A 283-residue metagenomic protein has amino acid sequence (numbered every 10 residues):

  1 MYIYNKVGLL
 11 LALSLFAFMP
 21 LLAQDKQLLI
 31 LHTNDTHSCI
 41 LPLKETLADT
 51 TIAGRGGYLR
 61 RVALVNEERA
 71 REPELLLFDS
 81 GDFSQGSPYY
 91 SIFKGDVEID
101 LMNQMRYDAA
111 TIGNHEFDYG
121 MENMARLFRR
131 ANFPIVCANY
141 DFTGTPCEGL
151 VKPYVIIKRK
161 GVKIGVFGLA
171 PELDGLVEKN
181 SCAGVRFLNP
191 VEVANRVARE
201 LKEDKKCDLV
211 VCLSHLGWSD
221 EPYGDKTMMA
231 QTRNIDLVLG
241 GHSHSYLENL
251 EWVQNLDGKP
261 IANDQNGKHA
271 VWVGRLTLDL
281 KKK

Functional and structural regions predicted by a protein language model:
M1, S14-F16, L76, G165: Short non-domain terminal segments
M1-L9: Bacterial N-terminal signal peptides that target proteins for export
G8-F18: Bacterial N-terminal signal peptides
A23-K283: Acidic, metal/ion-coordinating pockets
